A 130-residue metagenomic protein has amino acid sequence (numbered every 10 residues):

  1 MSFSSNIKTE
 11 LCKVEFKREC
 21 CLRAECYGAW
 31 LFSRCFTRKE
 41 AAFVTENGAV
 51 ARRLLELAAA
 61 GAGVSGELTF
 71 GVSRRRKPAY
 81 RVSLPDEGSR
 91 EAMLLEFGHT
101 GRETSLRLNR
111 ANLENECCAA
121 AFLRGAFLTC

Functional and structural regions predicted by a protein language model:
M1-S65, T69-S73, S105-C130: Intein-associated homing endonuclease modules of the LAGLIDADG/DOD-type, together with closely related HINT-family
V64-R107: A generic, well-ordered mixed alpha/beta core segment in the N-terminal half of proteins
